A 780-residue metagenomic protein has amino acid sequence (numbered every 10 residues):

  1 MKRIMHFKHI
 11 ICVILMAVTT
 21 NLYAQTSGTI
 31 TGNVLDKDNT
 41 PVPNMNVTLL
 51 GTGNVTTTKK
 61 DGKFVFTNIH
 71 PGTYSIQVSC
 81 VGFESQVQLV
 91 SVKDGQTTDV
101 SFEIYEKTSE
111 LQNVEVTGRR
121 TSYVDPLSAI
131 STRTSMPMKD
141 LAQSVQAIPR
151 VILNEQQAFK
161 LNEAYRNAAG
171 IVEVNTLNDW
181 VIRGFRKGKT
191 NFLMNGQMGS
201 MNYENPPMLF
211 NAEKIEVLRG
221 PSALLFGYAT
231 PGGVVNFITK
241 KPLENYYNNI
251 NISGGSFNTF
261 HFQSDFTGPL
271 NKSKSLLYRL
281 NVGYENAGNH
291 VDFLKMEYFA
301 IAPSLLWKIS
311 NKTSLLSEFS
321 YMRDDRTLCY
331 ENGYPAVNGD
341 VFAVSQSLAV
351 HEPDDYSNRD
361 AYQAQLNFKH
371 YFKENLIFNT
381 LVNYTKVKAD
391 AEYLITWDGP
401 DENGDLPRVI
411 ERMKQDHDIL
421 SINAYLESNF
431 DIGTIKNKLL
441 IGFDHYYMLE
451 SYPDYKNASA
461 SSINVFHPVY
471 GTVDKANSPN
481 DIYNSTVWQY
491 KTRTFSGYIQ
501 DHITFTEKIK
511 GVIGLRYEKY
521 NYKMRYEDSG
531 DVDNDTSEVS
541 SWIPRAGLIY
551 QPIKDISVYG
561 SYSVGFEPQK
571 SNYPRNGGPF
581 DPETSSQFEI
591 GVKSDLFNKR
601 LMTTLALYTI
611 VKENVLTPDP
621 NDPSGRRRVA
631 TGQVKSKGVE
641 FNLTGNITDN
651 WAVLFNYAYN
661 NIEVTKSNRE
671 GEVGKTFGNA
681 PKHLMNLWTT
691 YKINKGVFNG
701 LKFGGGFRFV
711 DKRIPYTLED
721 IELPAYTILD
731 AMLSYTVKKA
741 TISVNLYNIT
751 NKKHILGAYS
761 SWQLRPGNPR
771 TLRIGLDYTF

Functional and structural regions predicted by a protein language model:
L35-K37, M45-L50, Q77-F83, K93 (+2 more regions): Short, acidic, small-residue-rich periplasmic hinge/interaction motif at the N-terminus of Gram-negative outer-membrane
A169, M198-P221, I238-T239: Short acidic/polar hinge/loop motifs at secondary-structure boundaries that mediate gating or recognition
N211-E213, L224-I301, I309-T313, Y362 (+1 more regions): Outer-membrane beta-barrel translocator/receptor signature
E285, N289, A302-Y371, K386-H417 (+4 more regions): Acidic/polar loop-and-plug regions of large Gram-negative outer-membrane beta-barrel proteins
L306-S310, H417-I419, K436-K438, D444-M448 (+1 more regions): Structural signature of Gram-negative outer-membrane beta-barrels, strongest in the C-terminal barrel of TonB-dependent
N367-N383, V387-Y393, V558, P582-N646 (+1 more regions): Membrane-embedded beta-barrel scaffold of Gram-negative outer-membrane proteins
A630-Y716, D777-T779: Gram-negative outer-membrane beta-barrel transporters
V653, R708-Y716, S734-F780: C-terminal beta-signal and adjacent terminal beta-strands/loops of Gram-negative outer-membrane beta-barrel proteins
